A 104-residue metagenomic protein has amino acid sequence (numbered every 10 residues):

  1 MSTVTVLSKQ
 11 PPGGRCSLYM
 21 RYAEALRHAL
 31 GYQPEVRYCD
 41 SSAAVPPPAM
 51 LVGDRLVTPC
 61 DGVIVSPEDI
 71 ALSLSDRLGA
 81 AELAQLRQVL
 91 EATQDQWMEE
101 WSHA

Functional and structural regions predicted by a protein language model:
M1-A29: Local sequence-structure signature of Cys/Sec-based thiol-disulfide redox active-site neighborhoods
M1-L7, A29, R37, T58-C60 (+1 more regions): Long, contiguous secondary-structure blocks with strong helical propensity
S2-V4, A84-A104: Cysteine/selenocysteine-centered motifs that mediate thiol-based redox chemistry or coordinate metal-sulfur cofactors
G31-V45: Thiol-based oxidoreductase modules, predominantly thioredoxin-like and allied folds used for disulfide exchange
A44-R55: A short, structured beta-strand/loop element
M50, S73-L74, Q94-M98: Short amphipathic alpha-helical patches
G53-L90: Non-catalytic, surface beta->alpha helical segment in thiol-disulfide oxidoreductase systems
